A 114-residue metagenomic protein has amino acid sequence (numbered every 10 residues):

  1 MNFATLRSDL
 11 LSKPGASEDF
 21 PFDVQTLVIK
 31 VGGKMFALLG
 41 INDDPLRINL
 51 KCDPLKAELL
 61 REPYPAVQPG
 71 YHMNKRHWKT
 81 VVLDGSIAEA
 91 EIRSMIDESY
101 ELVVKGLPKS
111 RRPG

Functional and structural regions predicted by a protein language model:
M1-G114: Charge-dense, helix-prone N-terminal extensions
